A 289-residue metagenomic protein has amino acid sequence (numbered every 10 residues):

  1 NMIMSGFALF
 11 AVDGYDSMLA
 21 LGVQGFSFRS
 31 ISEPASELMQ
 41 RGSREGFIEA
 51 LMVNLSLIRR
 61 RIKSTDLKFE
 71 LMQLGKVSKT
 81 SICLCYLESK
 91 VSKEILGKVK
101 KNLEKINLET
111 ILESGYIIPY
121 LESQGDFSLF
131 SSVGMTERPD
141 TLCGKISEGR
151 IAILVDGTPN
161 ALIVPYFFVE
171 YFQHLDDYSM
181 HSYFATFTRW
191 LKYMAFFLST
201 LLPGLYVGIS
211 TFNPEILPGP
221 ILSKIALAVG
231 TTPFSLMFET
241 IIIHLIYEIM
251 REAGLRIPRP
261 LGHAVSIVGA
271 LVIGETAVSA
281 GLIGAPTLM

Functional and structural regions predicted by a protein language model:
N1-E239: Cytosolic regulatory modules rich in charged/polar residues
F196-S199, L205-G208, N213-M289: Generic detector of multi-pass transmembrane helix bundles and their immediately adjacent loops in polytopic membrane
